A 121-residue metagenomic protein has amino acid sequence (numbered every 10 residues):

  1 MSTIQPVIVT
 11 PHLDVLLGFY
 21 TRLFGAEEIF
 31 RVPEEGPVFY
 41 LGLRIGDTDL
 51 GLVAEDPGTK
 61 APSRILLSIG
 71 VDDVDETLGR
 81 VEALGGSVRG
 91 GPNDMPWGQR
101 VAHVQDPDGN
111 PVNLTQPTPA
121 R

Functional and structural regions predicted by a protein language model:
M1-L17, D47, I65-I69, T115-R121: N-terminal beta-strand motif that seeds the catalytic metal site of vicinal oxygen chelate
I4, V38-F39, I65, R100: Residue-level marker for the onset of beta-strands and adjacent loop->beta junctions in well-ordered domains
V7-D49: Core segments of cupin and vicinal oxygen chelate
Y40, D49, S68, V101-A102: Short hydrophobic/aromatic beta-strand element in the GNAT-like acyltransferase core that lines or flanks the acyl-donor
V53-E55: Conserved, structured core segments of small domains
L67-V74, L78: Mid-chain, well-packed structural core segment of small domains
L78-R121: Vicinal oxygen chelate
